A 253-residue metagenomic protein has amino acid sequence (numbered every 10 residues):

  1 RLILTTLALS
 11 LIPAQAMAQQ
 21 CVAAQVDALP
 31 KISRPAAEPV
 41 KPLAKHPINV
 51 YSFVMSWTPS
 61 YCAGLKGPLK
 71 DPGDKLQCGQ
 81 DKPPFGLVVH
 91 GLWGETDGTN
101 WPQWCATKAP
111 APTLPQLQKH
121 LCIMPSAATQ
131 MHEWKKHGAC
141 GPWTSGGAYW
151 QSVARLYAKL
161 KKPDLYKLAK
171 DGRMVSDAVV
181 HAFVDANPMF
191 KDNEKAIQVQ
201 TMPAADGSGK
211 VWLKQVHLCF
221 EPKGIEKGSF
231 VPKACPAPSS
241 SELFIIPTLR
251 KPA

Functional and structural regions predicted by a protein language model:
R1-L2: Positively charged n-region of N-terminal signal peptides that target proteins for export
T5-T6, A16: Cleavable N-terminal signal peptides
Q19-G64: N-terminal module-boundary/linker segments of secreted carbohydrate-active enzymes
L69-A253: Domain-level detector of nuclease and nuclease-like folds in predominantly extracellular/periplasmic contexts
